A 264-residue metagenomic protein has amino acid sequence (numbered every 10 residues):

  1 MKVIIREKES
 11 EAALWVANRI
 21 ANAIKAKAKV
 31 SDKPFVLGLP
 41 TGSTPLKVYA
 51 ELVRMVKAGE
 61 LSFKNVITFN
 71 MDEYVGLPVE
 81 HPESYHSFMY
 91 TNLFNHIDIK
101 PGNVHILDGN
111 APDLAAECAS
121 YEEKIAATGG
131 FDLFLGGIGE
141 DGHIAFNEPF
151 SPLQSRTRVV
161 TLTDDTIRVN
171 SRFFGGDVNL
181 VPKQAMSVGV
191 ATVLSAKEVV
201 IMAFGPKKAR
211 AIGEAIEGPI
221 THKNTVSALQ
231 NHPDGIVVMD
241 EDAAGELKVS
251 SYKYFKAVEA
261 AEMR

Functional and structural regions predicted by a protein language model:
M1-V36: N-terminal glycine-/serine-/threonine-rich phosphate-binding loop
A26-K57: Glycine-rich N-terminal segment of FAD-binding domains in flavoprotein oxidoreductases, spanning the beta-loop-helix
L39-T44, G136-I138, F204: Glycine-rich beta-strand-to-loop/alpha-helix junction loops that act as flexible
A50-S62, Y85-S87, P149-R158, G218: A glycine- and small-aliphatic-rich helix-loop capping segment at beta-alpha/alpha-beta transitions that lines
L61-L135, S251, K256-R264: Ligand-binding beta-strand-loop-alpha-helix segment within the catalytic cores of soluble metabolic enzymes
G129-Q154: Glycine-rich phosphate-binding loop
A145-V190: Class I SAM-dependent methyltransferase SAM-binding "motif I" and its flanking Rossmann-like core
V188-A191, S195-R264: ATP/nucleoside-binding phosphotransfer catalytic cores, i.e., glycine-rich phosphate-binding loops
